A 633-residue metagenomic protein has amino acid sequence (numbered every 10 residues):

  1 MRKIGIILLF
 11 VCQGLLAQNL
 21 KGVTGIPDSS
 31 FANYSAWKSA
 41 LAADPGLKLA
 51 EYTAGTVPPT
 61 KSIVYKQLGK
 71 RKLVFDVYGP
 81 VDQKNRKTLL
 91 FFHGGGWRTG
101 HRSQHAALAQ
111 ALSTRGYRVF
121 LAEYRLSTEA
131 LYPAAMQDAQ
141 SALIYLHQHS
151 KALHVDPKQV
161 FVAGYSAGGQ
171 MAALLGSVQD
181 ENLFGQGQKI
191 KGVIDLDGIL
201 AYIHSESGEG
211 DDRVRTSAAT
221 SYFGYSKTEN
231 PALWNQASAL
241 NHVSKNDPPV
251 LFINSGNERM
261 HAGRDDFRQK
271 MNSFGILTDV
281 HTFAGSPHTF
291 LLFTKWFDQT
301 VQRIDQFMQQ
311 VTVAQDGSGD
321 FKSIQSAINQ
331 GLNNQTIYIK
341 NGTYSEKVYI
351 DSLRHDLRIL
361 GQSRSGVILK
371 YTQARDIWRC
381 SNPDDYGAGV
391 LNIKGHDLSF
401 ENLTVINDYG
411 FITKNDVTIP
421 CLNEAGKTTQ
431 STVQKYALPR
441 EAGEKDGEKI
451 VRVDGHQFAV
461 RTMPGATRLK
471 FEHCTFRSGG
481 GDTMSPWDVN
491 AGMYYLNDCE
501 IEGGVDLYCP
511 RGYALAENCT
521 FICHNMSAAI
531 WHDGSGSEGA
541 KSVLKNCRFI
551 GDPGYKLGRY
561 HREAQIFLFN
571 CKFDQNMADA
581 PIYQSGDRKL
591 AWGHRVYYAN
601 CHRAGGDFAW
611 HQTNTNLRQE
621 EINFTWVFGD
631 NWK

Functional and structural regions predicted by a protein language model:
M1-K21: Bacterial Sec-dependent N-terminal signal peptides
K3, P58-P59, N85, G116 (+10 more regions): Short loop/turn motifs at secondary-structure junctions
G5, P58-T60, K72, Y386 (+1 more regions): Short beta-strand-initiation
I6-L9, H101, S127, L131-A134 (+2 more regions): Residues at the start of alpha-helices and the adjacent loop-to-helix junctions
F10, G94, N333-T336: Short helix-loop boundary/capping segments at the starts of domains
Q18-Q310: Alpha/beta-hydrolase superfamily serine-hydrolase fold, recognizing
V311-A314, S318-K633: Sequence-level preference for short, compositionally simple segments enriched in small aliphatic or small polar residues
